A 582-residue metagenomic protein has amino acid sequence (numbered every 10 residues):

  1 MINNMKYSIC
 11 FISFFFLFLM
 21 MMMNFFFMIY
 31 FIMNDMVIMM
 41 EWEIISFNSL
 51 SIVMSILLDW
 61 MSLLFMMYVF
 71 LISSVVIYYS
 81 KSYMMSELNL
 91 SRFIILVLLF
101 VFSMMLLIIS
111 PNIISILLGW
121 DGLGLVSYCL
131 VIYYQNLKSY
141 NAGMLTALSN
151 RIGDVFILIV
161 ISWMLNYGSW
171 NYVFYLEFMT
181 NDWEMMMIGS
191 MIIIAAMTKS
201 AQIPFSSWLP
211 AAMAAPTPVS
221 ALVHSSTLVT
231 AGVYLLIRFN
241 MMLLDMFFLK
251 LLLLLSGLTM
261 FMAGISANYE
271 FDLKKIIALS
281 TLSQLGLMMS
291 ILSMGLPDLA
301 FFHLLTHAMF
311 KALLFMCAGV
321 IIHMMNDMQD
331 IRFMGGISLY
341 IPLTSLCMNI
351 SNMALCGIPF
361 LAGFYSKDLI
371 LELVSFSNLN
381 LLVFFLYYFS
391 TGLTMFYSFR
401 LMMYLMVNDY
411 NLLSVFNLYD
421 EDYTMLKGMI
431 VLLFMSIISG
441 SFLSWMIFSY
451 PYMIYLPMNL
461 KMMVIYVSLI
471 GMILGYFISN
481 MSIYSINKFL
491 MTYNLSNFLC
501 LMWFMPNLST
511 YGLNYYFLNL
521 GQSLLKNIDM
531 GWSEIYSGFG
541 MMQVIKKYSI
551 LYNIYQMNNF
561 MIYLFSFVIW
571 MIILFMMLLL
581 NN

Functional and structural regions predicted by a protein language model:
M1-N582: Core, highly hydrophobic multi-pass alpha-helical transmembrane subunits of bioenergetic inner membranes
